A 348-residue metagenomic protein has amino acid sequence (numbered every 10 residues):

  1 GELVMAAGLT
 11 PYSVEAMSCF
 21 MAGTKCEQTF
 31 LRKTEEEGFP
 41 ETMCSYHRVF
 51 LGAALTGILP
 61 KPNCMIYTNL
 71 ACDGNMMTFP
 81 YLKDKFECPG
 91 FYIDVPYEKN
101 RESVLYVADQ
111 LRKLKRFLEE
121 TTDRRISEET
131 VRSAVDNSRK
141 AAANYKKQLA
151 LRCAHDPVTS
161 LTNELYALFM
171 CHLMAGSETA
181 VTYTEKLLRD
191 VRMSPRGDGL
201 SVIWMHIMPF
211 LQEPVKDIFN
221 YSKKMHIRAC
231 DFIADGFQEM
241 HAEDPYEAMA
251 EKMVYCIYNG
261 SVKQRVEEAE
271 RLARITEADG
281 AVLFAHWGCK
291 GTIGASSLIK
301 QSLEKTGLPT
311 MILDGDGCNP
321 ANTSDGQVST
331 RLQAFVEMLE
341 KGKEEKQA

Functional and structural regions predicted by a protein language model:
G1-E2, N69-N75, M205-Q212, W287-G294: Gly/Ser/Thr-rich loops at beta-strand to alpha-helix junctions that form or flank small-molecule/cofactor-binding
E2, P11, A22-K25, T29-E36 (+2 more regions): Metallocofactor- and cofactor-centric catalytic cores in central/energy metabolism, strongly enriched
L3-T29, I203-R274: Redox- and metal-dependent alpha/beta enzyme cores, enriched for Fe-S-associated oxidoreductases and cofactor-handling
E37-L55, I257-R271: Glycine-rich, highly charged phosphate/nucleotide-binding loops
R48-E120: Acidic/His-rich segments in extracytoplasmic proteins that coordinate ligands and/or metal ions
A108, R112, R116-E239, Y258: A charged, amphipathic alpha-helical module
G260, V266-T306, M311: C-terminal hydrophobic structural anchor segments that stabilize assembly/packing rather than catalytic chemistry
S297-A348: Peripheral docking tails and interdomain loops at the edges of cofactor- or intermediate-handling domains
